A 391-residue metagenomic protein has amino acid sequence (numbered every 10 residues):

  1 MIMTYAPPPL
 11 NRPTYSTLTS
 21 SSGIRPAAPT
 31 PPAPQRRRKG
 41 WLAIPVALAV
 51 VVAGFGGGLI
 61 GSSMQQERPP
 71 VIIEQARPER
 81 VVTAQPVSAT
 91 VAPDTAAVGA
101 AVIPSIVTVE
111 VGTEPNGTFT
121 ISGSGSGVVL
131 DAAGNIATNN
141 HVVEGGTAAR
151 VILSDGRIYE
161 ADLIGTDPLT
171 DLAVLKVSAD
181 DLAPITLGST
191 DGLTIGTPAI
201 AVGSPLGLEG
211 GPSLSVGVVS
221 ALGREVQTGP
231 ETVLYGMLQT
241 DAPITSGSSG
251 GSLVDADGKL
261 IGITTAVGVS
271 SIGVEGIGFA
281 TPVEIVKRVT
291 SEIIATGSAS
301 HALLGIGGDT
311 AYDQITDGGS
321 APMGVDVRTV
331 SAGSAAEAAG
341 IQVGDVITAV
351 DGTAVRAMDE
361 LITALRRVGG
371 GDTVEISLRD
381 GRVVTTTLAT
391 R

Functional and structural regions predicted by a protein language model:
I2-Y15, R37-Q314, A332, I362 (+1 more regions): Serine-dependent protease modules
S16-G40: Intrinsically disordered, low-complexity cytosolic tails and juxtamembrane linkers of membrane/envelope proteins
G112, R356-A357: A diffuse structural propensity rather than consistent per-protein peaks
S154, D255-A256, D317, V350 (+1 more regions): Structural motif
D162, S291-S298, E337-Q342, T348-A354 (+1 more regions): PDZ-domain C-terminal substructure recognizer with occasional recognition of PDZ-binding tails
A242-P243, G251-S252, G307-A349, A354-R356: PDZ/PDZ-like domain segments forming the peptide/carboxylate-binding groove, activating on the N-terminal beta-strands
H301-L303, P322, G371-T373: Active-site lining segments that contact anionic ligands and/or coordinate catalytic metals
